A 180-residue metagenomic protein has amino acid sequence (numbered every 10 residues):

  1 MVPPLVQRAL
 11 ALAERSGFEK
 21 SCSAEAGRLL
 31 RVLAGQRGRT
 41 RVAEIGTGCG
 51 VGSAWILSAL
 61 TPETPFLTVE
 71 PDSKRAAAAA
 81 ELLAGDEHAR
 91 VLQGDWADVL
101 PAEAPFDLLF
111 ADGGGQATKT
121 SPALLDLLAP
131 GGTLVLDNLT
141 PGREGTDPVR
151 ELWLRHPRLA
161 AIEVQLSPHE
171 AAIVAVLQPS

Functional and structural regions predicted by a protein language model:
M1-L108, G115-T133, L139-S180: A short alpha-helical cap/connector motif
